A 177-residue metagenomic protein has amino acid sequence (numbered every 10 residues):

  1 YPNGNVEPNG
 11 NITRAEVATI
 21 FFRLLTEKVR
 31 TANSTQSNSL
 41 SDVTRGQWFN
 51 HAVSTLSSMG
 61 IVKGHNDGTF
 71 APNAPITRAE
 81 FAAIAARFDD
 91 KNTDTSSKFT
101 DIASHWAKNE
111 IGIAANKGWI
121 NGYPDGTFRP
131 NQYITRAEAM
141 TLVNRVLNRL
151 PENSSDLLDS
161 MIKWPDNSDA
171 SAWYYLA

Functional and structural regions predicted by a protein language model:
Y1-A15, F22-N50, M59, K63-A79 (+3 more regions): Feature responds to low-complexity, polar/acidic, surface-exposed segments characteristic of secreted/exported proteins
N109-A115: A structural motif
